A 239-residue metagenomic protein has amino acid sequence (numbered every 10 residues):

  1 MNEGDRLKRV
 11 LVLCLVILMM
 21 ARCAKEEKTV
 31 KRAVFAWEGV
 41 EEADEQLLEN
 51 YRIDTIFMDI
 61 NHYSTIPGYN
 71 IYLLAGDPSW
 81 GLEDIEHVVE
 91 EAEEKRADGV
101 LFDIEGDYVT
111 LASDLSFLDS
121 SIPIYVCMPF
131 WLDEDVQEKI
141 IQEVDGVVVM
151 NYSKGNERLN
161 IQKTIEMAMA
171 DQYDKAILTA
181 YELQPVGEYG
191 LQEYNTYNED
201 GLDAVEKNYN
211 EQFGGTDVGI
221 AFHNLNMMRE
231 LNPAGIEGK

Functional and structural regions predicted by a protein language model:
C23-H62, Y72-P78, V126-M128, I220-M227: Boundary/entry segment of secreted carbohydrate-active catalytic domains
K31-F35, D54-F57, G68-Y72, D98-L101 (+4 more regions): Structural preference for beta-strand elements that scaffold enzyme active sites
A33-W37, Y72-D77, A112-D135, A176-P185: Aromatic-lined carbohydrate-recognition surfaces of secreted/lumenal glycan-active proteins
A36-N50, G81-E93, W131-I140, N198-N210: Short, acidic/polar
M58, I104-G106, D133-N160: Aromatic- and acid-rich polysaccharide-binding/catalytic face of secreted or lumenal carbohydrate-active enzymes
H87-T110, G219-A221: Active-site groove signature of glycoside hydrolases
Y152-E188: Glycoside hydrolase catalytic-domain groove-lining segments
L178-K239: Substrate-binding cleft of secreted/luminal carbohydrate-active enzymes
